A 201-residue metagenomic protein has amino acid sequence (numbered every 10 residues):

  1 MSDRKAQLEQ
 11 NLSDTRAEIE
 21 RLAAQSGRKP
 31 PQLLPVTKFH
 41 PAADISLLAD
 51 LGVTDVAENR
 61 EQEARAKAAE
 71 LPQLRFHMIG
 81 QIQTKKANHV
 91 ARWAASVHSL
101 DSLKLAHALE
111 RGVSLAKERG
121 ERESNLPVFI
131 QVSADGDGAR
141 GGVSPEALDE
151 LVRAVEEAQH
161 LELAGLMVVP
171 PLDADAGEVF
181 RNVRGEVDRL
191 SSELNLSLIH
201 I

Functional and structural regions predicted by a protein language model:
M1-S197: Conserved alpha/beta-domain cores
I199-I201: Conserved small/polar residues in nucleotide/adenosyl-binding loops
